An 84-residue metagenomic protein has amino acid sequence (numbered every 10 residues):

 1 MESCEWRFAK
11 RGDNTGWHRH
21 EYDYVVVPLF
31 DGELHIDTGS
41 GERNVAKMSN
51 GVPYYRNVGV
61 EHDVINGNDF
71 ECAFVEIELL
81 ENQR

Functional and structural regions predicted by a protein language model:
E2-H20, H35-G39, N57-V58: Conserved short histidine dyad/triad with adjacent acidic residue
W6-R7, V27, I77: Preference for bulky hydrophobic residues occupying beta-strand positions in well-ordered beta-sheet regions
R11, F30, S49-N50: Short, flexible surface segments
R19-H20, K47-M48, G67-D69: Extracellular/periplasmic catalytic domains that process cell-envelope and extracellular macromolecules
D23-I36, Y54, V64: Core segments of alpha-helical transmembrane spans in multipass integral membrane proteins
S40-V58: Short acidic-glycine-tyrosine-enriched beta hairpin
V58-N82: Ligand-binding loop in jelly-roll beta-barrel domains
